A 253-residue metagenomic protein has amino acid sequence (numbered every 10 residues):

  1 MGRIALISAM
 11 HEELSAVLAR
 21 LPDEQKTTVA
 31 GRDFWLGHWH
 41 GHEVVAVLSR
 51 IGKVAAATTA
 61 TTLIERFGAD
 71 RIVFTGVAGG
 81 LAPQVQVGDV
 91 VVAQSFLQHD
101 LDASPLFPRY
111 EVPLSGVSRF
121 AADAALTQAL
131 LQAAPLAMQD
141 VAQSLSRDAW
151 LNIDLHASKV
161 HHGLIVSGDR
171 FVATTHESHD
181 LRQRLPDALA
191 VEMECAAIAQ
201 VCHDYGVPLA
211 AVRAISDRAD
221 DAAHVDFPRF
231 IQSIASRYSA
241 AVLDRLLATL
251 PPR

Functional and structural regions predicted by a protein language model:
M1-T61, F67: N-terminal short beta-loop-beta anion/metal-coordinating cradle
V44-S49, H162-V166, V212: Active-site-proximal beta-strand elements of phosphoester/diester hydrolases
G68, Q86, H161, G206-P208: Short loop/turn motifs at secondary-structure junctions
D70-V73: Structural motif
L81-L185: Mid-sequence, gly/pro-rich, charge-dense loop/helix-turn segments that line enzyme active sites
V166-D220: A C-terminal functional module that forms or caps the active site or interfaces directly with catalytic machinery
A219-R253: His/Asp/Glu-rich mid-to-C-terminal helical/loop segments that flank catalytic regions of hydrolases
